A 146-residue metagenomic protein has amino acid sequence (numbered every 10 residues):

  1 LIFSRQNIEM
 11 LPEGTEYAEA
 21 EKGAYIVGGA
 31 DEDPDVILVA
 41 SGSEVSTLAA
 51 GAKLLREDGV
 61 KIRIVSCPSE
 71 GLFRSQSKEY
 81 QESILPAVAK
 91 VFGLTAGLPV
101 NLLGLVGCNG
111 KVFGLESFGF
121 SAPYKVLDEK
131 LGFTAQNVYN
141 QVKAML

Functional and structural regions predicted by a protein language model:
L1-L146: Thiamine diphosphate
